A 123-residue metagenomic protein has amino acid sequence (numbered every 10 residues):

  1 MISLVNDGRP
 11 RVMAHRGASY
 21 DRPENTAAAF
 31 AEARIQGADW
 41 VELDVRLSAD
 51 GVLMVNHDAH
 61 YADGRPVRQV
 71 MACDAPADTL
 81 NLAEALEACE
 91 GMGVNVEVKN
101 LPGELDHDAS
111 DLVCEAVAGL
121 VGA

Functional and structural regions predicted by a protein language model:
M1-A123: Phosphate-group recognition and catalysis centered on beta-loop-alpha active-site segments
